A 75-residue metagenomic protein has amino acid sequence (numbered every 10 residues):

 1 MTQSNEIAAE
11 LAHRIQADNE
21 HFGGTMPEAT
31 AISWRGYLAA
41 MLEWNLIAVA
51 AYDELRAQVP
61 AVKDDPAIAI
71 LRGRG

Functional and structural regions predicted by a protein language model:
M1-G75: Acidic, Ser/Pro/Thr-rich low-complexity regulatory regions and the short amphipathic helical interaction modules they
